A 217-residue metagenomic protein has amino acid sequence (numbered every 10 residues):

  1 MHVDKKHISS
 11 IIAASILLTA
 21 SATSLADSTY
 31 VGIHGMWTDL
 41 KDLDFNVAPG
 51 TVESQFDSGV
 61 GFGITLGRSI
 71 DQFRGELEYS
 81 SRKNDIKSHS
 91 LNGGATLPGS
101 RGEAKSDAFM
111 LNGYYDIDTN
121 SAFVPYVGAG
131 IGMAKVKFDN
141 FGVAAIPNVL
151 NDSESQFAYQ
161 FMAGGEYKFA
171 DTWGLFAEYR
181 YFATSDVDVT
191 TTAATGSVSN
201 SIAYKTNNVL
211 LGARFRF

Functional and structural regions predicted by a protein language model:
M1-S28: Cleavable N-terminal export/targeting peptides
D4, A26-D27, I70-F73, D118-A122 (+1 more regions): Outer-membrane beta-barrel channels and translocator barrels
A22-I70, K137-F138, N208-R216: Short glycine/proline- and aromatic-enriched beta-strand/turn motifs that initiate or cap beta-hairpins
D39, T65-V143, Y204-F217: Gram-negative (and chloroplast) outer-membrane scaffold detector with strong preference for beta-barrel transmembrane
L43-G50, I86-A95, K137-P147, V187-G196: Outer-membrane beta-barrel translocator domains and adjoining extracellular loop/strand segments of Gram-negative
T51-S58, P98-K105, P147-F157, V198-K205: Replace "Gram-negative outer membrane beta-barrel proteins" with "bacterial and organellar outer membrane beta-barrel
G63-G67, M162-G164, G174-F176: Short, conserved structural micro-motifs that define repeat-unit consensus positions and nucleotide-binding loops
Y79, K83-S90, F161, A170-F217: Predominantly the C-terminal beta-signal and adjacent terminal strand-loop region of outer-membrane beta-barrel
